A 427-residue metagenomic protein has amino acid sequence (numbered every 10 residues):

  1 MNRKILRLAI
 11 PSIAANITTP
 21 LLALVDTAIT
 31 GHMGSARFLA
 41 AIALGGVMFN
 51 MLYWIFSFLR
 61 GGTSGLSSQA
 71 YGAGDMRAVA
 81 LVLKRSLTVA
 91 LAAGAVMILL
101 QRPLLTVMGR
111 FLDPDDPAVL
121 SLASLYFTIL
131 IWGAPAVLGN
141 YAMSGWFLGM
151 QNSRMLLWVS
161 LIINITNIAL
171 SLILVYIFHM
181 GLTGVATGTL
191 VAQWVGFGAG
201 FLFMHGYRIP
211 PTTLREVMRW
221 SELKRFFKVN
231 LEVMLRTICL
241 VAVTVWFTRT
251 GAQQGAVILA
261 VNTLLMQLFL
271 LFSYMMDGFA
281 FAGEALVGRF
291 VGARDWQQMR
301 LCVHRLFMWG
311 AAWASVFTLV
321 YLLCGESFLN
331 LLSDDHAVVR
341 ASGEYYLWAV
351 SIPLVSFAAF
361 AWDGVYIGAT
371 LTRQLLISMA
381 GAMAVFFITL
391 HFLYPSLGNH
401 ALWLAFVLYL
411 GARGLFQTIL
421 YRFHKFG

Functional and structural regions predicted by a protein language model:
M1-A9, S67-P135, T166, V175-M234 (+2 more regions): Short alpha-helical transmembrane segments in multi-pass integral membrane proteins
I13-G65, G133-V137, R225-R289, G310-F317 (+2 more regions): Transmembrane helix-bundle signature of multi-pass secondary active exporters and lipid flippases
L21-L24, H32-A36, A70-A73, G149-M150 (+5 more regions): Helix-loop interface residues and adjacent transmembrane-helix termini in multi-pass membrane transporters, primarily
L24-A28, V107, A142-W146, I168-I173 (+6 more regions): Alpha-helical transmembrane segments of multipass membrane proteins
I29, M155, N167-L170, L174 (+7 more regions): Hydrophobic side chains within alpha-helical segments
L39-L99, N140-Q151, M155-L156, V261-L323 (+2 more regions): Small-residue-rich hydrophobic transmembrane alpha-helices
S57-R60, I129-L148, L156-N164, V185-F201 (+4 more regions): Short runs within selected transmembrane alpha-helices of multi-pass transporters and secretion channels
